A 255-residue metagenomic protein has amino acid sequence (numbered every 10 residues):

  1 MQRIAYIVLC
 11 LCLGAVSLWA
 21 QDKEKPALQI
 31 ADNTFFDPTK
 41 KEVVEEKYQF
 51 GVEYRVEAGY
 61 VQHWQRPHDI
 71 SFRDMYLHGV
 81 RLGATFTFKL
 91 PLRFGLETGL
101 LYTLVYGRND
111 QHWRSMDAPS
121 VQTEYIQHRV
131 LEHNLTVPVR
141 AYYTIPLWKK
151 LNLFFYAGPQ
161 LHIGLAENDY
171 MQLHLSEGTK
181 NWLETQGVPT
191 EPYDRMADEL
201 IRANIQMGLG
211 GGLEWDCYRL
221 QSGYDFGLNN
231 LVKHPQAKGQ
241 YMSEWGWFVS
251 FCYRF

Functional and structural regions predicted by a protein language model:
M1-P26, F251-F255: Bacterial Sec-dependent N-terminal signal peptides
Q21-F86: Short glycine/proline- and aromatic-enriched beta-strand/turn motifs that initiate or cap beta-hairpins
K23, W148-H162: Exposed, low-structure sequence patches enriched in small/polar residues
P38-K40, V56-A58, V80-L90, L100-Y102 (+5 more regions): Residues on the lipid-exposed face of transmembrane beta-strands in outer-membrane beta-barrel proteins
E45, K89-R93, P146-K150, D216-Y218: Outer-membrane beta-barrel channels and translocator barrels
Y60-L77, V105-L135, G164-G208, N230-G246: Extracellular/periplasm-exposed beta-strand and loop segments of Gram-negative cell-envelope proteins, dominated by
H128-N134, A141-T144, K149-K150: Helix-adjacent hinge/juxtasegments
C217-S222, L228-K233: Substrate-binding/catalytic groove segments of enzymes that remodel or degrade extracellular structural polymers
